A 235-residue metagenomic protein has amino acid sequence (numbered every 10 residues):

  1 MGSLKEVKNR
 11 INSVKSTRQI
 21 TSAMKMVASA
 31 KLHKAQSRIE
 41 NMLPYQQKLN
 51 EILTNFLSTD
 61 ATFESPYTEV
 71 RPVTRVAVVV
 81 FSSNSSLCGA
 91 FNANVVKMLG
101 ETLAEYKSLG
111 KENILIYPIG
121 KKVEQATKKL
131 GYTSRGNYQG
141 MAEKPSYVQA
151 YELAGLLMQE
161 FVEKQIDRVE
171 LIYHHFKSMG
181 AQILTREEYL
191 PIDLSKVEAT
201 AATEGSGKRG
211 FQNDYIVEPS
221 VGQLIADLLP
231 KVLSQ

Functional and structural regions predicted by a protein language model:
M1-Q235: C-terminal beta-strand-loop-alpha-helix "lid" module of Rossmann-like NAD(P)-dependent dehydrogenases
